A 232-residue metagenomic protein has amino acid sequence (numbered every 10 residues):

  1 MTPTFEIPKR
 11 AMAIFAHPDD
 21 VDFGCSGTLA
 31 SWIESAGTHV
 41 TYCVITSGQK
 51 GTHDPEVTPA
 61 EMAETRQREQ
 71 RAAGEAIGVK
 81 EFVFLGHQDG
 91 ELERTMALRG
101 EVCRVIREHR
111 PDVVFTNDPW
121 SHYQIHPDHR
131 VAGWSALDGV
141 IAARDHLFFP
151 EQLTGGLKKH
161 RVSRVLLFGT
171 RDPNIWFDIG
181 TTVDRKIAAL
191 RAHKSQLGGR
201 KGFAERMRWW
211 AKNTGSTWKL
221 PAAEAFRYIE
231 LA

Functional and structural regions predicted by a protein language model:
M1-H109: Active-site rim/loop-helix segments in enzyme catalytic domains that contact anionic ligands
M1-M12, E93-A232: Metal-dependent de-N-acetylase/amidase catalytic core
